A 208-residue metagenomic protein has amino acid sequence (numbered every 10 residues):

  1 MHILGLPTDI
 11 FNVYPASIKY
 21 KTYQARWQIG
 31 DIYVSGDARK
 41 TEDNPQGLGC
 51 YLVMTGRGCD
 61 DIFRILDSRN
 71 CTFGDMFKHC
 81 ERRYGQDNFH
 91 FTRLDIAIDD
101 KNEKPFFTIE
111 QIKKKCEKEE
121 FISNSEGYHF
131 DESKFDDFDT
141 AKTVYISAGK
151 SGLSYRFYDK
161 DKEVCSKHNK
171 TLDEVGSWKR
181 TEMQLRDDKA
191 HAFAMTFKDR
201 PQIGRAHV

Functional and structural regions predicted by a protein language model:
M1-H207: Structured, helix-rich domain cores that form ligand/interaction pockets
